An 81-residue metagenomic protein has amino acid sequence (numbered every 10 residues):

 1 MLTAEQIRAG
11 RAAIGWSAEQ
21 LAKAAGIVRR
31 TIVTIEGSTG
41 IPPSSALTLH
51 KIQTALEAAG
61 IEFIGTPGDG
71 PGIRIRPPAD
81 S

Functional and structural regions predicted by a protein language model:
M1-L2: A detector for short, charged/polar N-terminal pre-domain segments
Q6, T31-T34, G72: Residue-level recognition of specific faces of alpha-helices
I7-Q20: Short basic helix-loop element that most often maps to the first helix and adjoining turn of HTH DNA-binding modules
G10, A24, I35: Residues in the recognition helix of alpha-helical DNA-binding motifs
G26, A46-F63: DNA major-groove recognition helix of helix-turn-helix/homeodomain DNA-binding modules
I27-S44: Recognition helix of helix-turn-helix/homeodomain-like DNA-binding domains that insert into the DNA major groove
I61-S81: Helix-turn-helix/homeodomain-like alpha-helical modules used for DNA recognition and transcription-factor dimerization
